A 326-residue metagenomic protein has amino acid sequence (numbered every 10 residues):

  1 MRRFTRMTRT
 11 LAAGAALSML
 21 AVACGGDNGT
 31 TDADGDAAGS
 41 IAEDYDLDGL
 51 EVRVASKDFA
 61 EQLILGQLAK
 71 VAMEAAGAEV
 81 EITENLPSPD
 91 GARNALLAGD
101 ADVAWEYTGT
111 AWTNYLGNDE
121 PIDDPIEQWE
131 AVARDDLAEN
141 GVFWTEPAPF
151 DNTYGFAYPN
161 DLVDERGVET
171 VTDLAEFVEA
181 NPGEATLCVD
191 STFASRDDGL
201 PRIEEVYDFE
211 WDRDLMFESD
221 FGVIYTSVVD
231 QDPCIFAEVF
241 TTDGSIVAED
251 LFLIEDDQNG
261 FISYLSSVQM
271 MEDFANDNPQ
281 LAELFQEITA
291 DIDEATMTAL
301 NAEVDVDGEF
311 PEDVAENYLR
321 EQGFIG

Functional and structural regions predicted by a protein language model:
M1-V22: Sec-dependent bacterial lipoprotein signal peptides
A23-A37: Bacterial lipoprotein signal-peptidase II cleavage site
D48-E61, E79-E84, G183-C188: Short, well-ordered beta-strand elements
A60-E79, D197, E204-E205: Short, polar/charged alpha-helical segment
Y115-P125, E130-T145, Q231-C234, S245-Q258: Ligand-binding "clamshell"
I126-T186, A290-E294: A conserved helix-loop-strand patch within extracytoplasmic ligand-binding domains of the periplasmic binding
Y154-D164, Y264-N278: A bilobed periplasmic-binding-protein/Venus flytrap-type ligand-binding module shared by bacterial periplasmic
A180-D256: Ligand-binding pocket segment of bilobal, Venus flytrap-like solute-binding proteins
